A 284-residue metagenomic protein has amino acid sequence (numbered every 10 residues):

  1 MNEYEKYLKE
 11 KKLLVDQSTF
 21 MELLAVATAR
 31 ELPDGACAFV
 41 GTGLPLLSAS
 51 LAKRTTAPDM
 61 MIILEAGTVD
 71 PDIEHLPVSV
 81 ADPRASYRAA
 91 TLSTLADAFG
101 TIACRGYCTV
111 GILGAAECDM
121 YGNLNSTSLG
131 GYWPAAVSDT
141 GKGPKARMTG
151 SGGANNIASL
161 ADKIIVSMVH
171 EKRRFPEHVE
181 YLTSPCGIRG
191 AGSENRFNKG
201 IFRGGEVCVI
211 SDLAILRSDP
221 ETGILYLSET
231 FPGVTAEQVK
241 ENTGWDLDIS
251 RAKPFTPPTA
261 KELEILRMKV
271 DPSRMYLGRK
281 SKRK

Functional and structural regions predicted by a protein language model:
M1-K9, L76-K261: Conserved phosphate- and dinucleotide-binding cores of soluble alpha/beta proteins, encompassing both enzyme active
E3-A89: N-terminal active-site beta-alpha-beta segment that forms phosphate/nucleotide-binding and substrate-recognition loops
L32, A36, A52, T56 (+6 more regions): Structural signal for hydrophobic packing residues in well-ordered secondary-structure cores of soluble enzyme domains
A49-L51, V209, L266: Generic hydrophobic, helix-prone segments enriched in Leu/Val/Ile
G67-H75, L92-A96, G278-K284: Short, surface-exposed, charge-dense and proline/glycine-enriched linear segments
A252-K284: Acidic/aromatic/glycine-rich contiguous surface patches that form carbohydrate-binding/processing clefts and analogous
